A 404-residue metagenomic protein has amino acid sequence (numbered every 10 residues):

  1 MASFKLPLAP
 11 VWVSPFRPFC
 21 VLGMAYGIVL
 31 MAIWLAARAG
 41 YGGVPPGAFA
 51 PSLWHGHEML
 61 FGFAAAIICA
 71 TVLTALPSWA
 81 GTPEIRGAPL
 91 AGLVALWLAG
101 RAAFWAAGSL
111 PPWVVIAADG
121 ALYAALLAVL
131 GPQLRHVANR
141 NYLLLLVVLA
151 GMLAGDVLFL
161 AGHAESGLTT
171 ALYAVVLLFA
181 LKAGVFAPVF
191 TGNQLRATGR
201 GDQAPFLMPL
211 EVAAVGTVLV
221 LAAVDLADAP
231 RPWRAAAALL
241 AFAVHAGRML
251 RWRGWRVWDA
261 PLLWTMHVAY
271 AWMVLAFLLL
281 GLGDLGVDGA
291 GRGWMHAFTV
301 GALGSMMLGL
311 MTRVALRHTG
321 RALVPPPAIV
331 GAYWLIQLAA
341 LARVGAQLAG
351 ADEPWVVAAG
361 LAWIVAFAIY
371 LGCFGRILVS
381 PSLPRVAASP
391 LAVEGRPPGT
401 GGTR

Functional and structural regions predicted by a protein language model:
M1-R404: Hydrophobic alpha-helical transmembrane segments of multi-pass integral membrane proteins
